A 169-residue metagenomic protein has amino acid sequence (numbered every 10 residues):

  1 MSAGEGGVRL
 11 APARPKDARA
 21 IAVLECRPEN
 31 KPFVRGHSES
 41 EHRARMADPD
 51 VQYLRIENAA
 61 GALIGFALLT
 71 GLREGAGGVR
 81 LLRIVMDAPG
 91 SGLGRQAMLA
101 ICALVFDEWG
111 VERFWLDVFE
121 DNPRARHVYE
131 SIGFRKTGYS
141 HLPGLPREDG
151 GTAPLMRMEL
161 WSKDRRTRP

Functional and structural regions predicted by a protein language model:
S2-A3, D149-P169: Terminal substrate-recognition subdomain of acyl/acetyltransferases
P12-P89, R95-M98, L104-W109, L160-P169: Acetyl-CoA-dependent GNAT
E74, S140-L142: Short, Lys/Arg-rich nucleic-acid/phosphate-binding segment
D107-D117: Conserved GNAT acetyl-CoA-binding A-motif
L116-R126, L142-T152: Conserved beta-strand-loop-alpha-helix junction that forms the acyl-donor binding cleft
Y129, F134: Conserved active-site tyrosine of GNAT-family acetyltransferases
